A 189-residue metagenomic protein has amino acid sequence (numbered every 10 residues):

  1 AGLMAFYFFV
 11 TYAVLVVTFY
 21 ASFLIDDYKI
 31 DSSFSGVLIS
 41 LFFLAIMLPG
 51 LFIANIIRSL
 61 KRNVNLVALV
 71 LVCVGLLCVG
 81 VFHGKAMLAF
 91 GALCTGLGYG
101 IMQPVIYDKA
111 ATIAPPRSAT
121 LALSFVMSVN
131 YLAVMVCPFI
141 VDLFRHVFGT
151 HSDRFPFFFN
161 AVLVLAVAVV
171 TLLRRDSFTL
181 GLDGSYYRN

Functional and structural regions predicted by a protein language model:
A1-F43: Extracytoplasmic gate region of multi-pass secondary transporters
F6-Y7, T11, G84-G96: Helical-face signature of the major facilitator-like transporter fold
L48-K61, R145-H146: Helix-to-loop junctions at the C-terminal end of transmembrane segments in multipass secondary transporters
N63-C78: Structural signature of the two symmetry-related core transmembrane helices
I101-A114: Intracellular juxtamembrane helix-capping segments at the cytosolic ends of symmetry-related transmembrane helices
A114-G149: A late C-terminal transmembrane helix in Major Facilitator Superfamily
V141-L163: A membrane-interface helix-boundary motif in multi-pass transporters
F158-N189: Multi-pass alpha-helical transporter architecture, strongest for 12-TM Major Facilitator/SLC carriers used
